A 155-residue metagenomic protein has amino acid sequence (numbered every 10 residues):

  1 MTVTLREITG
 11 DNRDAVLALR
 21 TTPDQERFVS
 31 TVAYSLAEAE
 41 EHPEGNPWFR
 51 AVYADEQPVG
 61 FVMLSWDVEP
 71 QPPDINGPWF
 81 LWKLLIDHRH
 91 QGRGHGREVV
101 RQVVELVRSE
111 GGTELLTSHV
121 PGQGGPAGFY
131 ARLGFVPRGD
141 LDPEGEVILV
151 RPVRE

Functional and structural regions predicted by a protein language model:
V3, E7-R89, Q102, L106 (+1 more regions): Acetyl-CoA-dependent GNAT
D87-R89, R93, G122: Active-site acidic-Proline motif in GNAT/NAT acetyltransferases
G92-E105, A131-R132: Conserved acetyl-CoA-binding loop-helix of GNAT-fold acetyltransferases
V107-H119: Conserved GNAT acetyl-CoA-binding A-motif
L116-A127, P143-E146: Conserved beta-strand-loop-alpha-helix junction that forms the acyl-donor binding cleft
A131-D140: Conserved acetyl-CoA-binding loop of GNAT-fold acetyltransferases
L141-E155: Terminal substrate-recognition subdomain of acyl/acetyltransferases
